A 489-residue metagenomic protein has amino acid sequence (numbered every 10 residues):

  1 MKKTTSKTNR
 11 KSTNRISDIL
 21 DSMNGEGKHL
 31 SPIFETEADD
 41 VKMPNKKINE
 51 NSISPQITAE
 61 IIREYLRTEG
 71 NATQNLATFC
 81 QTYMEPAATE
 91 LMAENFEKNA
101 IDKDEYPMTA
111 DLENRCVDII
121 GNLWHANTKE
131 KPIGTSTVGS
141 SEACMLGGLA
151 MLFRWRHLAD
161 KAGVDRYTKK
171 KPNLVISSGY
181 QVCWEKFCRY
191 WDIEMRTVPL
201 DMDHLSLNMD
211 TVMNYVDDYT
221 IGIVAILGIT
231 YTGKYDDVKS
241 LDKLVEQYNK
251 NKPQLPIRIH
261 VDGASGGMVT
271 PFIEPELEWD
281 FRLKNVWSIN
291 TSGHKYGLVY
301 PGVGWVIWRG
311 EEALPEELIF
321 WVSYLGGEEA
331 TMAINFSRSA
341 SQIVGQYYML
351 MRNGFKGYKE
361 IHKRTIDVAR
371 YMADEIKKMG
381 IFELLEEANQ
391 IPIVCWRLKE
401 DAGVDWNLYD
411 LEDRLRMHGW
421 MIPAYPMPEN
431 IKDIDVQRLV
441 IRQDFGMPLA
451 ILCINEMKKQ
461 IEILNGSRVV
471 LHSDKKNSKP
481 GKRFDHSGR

Functional and structural regions predicted by a protein language model:
K2-K131, G419, Q437, M457 (+1 more regions): N-terminal entrance/gating region of PLP-dependent enzymes' catalytic architecture
I16, G27, G139, A143-F320 (+1 more regions): Conserved PLP-enzyme active-site core in the AAT-like
P44, I176, Y180, K399 (+1 more regions): Acidic, Ser/Thr-rich low-complexity intrinsically disordered segments
E130-K131, K169, E386-I393, K432-V436: Short Gly/Ser/Thr- and Asp/Glu-enriched loop/turn motifs at secondary-structure junctions
A225, P392-D405, G419-I454: Conserved PLP-binding active-site segment of the aspartate aminotransferase-like
Y248, I431-R489: PLP-dependent enzyme catalytic core of the Aspartate aminotransferase-like
A264, F272-P275, W279-I391, R397-A402 (+1 more regions): Active-site C-terminal subdomain of aminotransferase-like
F382-G419, M447, G481-G488: Conserved PLP-binding catalytic core of the aspartate aminotransferase-like
